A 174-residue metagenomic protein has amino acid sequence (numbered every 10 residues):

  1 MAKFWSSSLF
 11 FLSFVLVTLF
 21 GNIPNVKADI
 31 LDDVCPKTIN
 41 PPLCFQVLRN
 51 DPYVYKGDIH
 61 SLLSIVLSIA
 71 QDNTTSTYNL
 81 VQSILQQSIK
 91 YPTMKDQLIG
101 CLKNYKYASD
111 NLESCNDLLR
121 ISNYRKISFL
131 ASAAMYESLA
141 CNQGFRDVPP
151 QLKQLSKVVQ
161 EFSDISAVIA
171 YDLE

Functional and structural regions predicted by a protein language model:
M1-D29: Terminal membrane/secretory targeting segments in land-plant proteins
N25-E174: Folded extracytoplasmic luminal domains of secretory or organellar precursors
